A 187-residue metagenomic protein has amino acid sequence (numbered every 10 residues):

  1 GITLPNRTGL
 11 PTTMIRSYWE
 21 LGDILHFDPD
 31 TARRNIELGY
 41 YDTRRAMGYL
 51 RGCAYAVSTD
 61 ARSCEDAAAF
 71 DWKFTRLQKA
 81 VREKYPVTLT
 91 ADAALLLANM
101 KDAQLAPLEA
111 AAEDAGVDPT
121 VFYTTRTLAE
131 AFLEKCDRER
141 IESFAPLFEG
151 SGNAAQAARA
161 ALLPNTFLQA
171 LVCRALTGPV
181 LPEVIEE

Functional and structural regions predicted by a protein language model:
G1-E187: Patatin-like phospholipase
